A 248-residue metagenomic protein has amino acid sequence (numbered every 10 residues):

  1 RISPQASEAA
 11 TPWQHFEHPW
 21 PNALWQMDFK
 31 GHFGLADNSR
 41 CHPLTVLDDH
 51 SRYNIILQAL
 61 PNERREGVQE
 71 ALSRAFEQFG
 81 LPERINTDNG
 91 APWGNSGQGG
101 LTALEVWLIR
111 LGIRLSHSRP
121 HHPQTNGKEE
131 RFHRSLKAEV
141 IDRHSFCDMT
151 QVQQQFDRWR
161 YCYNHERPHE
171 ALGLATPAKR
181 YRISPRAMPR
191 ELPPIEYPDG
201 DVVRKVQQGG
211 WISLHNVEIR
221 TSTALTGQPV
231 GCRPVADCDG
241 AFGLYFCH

Functional and structural regions predicted by a protein language model:
R1-M27, H32, A91, T102-E105 (+1 more regions): Basic, flexible linker segments flanking DNA-binding modules in nucleic acid-interacting mobile-element proteins
W13, W25, G34, Y53 (+4 more regions): Tryptophan-centered motif/residue detector
H18-A23, N38-S39, T226: Residue-level preference for beta-strand/loop junctions
P21-W25, P43, E83, G112 (+1 more regions): A generic secondary-structure signal marking the coil-to-beta-strand transition
M27-E77, L81-G94, S118-R119: A short, conserved beta-strand element enriched in hydrophobic/aromatic residues
V68, G100-L101: Amphipathic coiled-coil/heptad-repeat helices and related helical stalk/stem segments that mediate oligomerization
G97, A103-P189, A236: Charged alpha-helix within mobile-element recombinases
N164-H248: C-terminal, beta-rich DNA-binding module of retroviral/retroelements integrases
